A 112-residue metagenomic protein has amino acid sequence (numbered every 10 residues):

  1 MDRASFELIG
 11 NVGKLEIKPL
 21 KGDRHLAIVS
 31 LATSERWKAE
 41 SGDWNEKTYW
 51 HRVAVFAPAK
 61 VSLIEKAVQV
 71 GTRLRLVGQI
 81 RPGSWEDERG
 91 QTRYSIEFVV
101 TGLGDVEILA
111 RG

Functional and structural regions predicted by a protein language model:
M1-G112: Single-stranded nucleic acid-binding surfaces, predominantly the OB-fold ssDNA-binding core
